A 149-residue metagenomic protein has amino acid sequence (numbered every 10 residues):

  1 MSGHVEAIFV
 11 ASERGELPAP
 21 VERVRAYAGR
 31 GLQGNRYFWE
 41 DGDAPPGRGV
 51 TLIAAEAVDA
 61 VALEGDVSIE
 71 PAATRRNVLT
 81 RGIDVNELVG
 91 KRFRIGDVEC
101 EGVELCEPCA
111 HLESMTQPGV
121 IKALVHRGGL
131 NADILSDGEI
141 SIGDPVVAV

Functional and structural regions predicted by a protein language model:
M1-V149: Metal-cofactor-dependent catalytic cores
